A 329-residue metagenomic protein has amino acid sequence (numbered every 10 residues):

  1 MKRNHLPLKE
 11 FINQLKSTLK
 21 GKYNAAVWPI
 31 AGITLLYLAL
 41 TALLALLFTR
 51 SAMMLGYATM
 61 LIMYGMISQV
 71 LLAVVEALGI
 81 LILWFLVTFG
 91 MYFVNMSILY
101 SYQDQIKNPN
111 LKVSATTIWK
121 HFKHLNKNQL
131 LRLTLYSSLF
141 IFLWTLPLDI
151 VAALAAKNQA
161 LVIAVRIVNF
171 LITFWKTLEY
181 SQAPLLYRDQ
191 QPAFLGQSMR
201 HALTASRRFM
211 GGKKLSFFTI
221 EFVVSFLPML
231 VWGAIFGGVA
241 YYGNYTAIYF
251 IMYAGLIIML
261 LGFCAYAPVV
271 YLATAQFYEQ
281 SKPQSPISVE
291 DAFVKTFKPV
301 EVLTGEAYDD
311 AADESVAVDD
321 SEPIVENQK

Functional and structural regions predicted by a protein language model:
K2-L40, A115-P147, W175-W232: Interfacial aromatic "cap" segments that immediately flank transmembrane helices in multipass membrane proteins
R3, P7-L15, L19, M66 (+5 more regions): Alpha-helical context
E10, A52-M53, M60, L99-N108 (+3 more regions): Juxtamembrane transition segments at transmembrane-helix termini in multipass membrane proteins
P29-A52, E76-Y92, R132-T177, S216-Y271: Hydrophobic alpha-helical transmembrane segments in multi-pass membrane proteins
M53-A73: Perimembrane loop-to-helix junctions flanking transmembrane segments
Q69, A73, F85-F89, Q105: Short coil/turn segments at secondary-structure boundaries
F93-T117: Hydrophobic transmembrane alpha-helix segments characteristic of membrane transport and insertion machinery
